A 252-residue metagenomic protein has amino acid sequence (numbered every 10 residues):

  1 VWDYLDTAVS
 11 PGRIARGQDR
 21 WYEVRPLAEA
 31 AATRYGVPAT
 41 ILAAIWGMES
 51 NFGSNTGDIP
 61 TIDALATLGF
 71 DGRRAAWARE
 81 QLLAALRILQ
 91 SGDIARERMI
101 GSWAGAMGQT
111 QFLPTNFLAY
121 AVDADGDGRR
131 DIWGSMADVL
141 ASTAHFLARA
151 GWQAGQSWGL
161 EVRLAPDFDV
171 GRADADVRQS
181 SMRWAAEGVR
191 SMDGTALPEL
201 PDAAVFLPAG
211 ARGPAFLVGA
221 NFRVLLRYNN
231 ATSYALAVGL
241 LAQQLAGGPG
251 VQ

Functional and structural regions predicted by a protein language model:
V1-S142: Acidic/His-rich structured neighborhood in mature extracellular/periplasmic domains
L86, A144-A148, G239: Non-transmembrane alpha-helical segments in soluble domains of secreted/periplasmic/extracellular proteins
A124-D127, R149-S157, S191, P214-A215 (+1 more regions): Substrate-binding/catalytic groove segments of enzymes that remodel or degrade extracellular structural polymers
D125, R129-M182: Ligand-binding pocket segment of bilobal, Venus flytrap-like solute-binding proteins
V162-Q252: C-terminal soluble interaction/assembly domains
